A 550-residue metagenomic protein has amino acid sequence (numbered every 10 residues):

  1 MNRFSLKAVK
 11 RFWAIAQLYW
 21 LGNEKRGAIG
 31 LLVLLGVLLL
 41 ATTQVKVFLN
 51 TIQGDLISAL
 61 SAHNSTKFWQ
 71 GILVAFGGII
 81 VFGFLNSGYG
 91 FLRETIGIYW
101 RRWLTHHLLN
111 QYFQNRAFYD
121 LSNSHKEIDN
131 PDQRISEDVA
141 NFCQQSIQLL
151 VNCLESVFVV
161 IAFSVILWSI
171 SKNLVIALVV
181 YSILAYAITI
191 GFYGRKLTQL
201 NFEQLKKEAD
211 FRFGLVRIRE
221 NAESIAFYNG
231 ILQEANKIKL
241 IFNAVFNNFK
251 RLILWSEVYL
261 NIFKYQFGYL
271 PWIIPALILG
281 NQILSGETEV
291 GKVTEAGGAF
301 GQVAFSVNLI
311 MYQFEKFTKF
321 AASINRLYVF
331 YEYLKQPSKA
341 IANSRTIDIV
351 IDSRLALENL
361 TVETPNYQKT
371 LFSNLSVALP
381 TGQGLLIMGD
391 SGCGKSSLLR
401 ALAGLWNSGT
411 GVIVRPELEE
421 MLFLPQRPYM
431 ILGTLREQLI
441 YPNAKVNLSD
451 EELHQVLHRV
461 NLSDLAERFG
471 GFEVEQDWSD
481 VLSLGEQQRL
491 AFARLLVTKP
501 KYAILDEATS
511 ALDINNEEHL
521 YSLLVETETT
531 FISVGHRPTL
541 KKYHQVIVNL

Functional and structural regions predicted by a protein language model:
M1-K46, L56-A75, Y89-R93, Y119-Q145 (+6 more regions): Membrane-integrated ABC transporters
E24-V45, L49, A62-R102, V175-R195 (+1 more regions): Transmembrane-helix motif of ABC transporter permease domains
V37, A41, V45, N50 (+4 more regions): A hydrophobic transmembrane-helix motif
L200-R251: Loop segments that connect adjacent transmembrane helices in multi-pass transporters
K207-F211, A226-G230, N236, P275 (+1 more regions): Cytosolic ends of transmembrane helices, especially the final helix of ABC transmembrane type-1 domains
A403: Helix-to-loop junction immediately C-terminal to a conserved catalytic motif
I431, L462-L490, R494, K501: ABC-fold ATPase nucleotide-binding domain signature/coupling loops
R436-D477, Y521: ABC ATPase nucleotide-binding domain helical subdomain, centered on the C-loop/LSGGQ "ABC signature"
